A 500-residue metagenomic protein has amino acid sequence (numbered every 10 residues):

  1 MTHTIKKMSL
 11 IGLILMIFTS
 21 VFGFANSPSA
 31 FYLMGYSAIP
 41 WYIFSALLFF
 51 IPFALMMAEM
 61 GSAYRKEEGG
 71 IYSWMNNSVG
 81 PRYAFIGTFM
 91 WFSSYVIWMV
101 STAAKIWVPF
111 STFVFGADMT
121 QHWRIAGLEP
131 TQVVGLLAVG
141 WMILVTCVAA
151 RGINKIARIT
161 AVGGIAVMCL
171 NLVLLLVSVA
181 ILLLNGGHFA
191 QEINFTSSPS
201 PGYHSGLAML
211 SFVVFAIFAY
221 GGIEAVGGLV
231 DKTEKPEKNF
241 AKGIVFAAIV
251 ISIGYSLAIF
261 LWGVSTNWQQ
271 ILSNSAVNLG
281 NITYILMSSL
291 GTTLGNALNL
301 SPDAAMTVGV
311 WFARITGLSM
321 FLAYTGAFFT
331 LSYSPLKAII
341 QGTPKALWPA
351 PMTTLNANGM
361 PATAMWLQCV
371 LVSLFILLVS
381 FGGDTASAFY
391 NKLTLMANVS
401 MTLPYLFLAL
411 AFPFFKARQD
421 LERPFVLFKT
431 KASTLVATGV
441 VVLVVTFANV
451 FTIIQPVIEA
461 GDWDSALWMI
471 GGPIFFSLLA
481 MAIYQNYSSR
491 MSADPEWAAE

Functional and structural regions predicted by a protein language model:
M1-P40, F44, F50-A58, Y64-K66 (+1 more regions): Membrane-interface "cap" regions at the ends of multi-pass membrane proteins
T2-I5, L355-N358, T402-I454: C-terminal membrane-solvent junction of multi-pass transporters and transport-like membrane proteins
K6, I39-P40, H122-A126, P130-Q132 (+1 more regions): Helix-loop-helix junctions that connect adjacent transmembrane segments in multi-pass membrane transporters
S29-P40, H122-T131, I153-G163, F375-L408 (+2 more regions): Transmembrane helix-loop boundary segments of multi-pass membrane transporters
L55-M57, E67-A138, F328-P335: Hydrophobic transmembrane alpha-helices that form the core helical bundles of multi-pass secondary transporters
S73, I249-F328, P349-F389: TM-loop-TM module centered on a large, flexible mid-protein loop between adjacent transmembrane helices in multi-pass
M90-K105, A225-L229, D303-A350, Y405 (+1 more regions): Membrane-helix boundary/coupling elements in multi-pass transport proteins
F110, G135-N185, I244-I249, T394-F407 (+4 more regions): Membrane-interface loop-to-helix entry segments
